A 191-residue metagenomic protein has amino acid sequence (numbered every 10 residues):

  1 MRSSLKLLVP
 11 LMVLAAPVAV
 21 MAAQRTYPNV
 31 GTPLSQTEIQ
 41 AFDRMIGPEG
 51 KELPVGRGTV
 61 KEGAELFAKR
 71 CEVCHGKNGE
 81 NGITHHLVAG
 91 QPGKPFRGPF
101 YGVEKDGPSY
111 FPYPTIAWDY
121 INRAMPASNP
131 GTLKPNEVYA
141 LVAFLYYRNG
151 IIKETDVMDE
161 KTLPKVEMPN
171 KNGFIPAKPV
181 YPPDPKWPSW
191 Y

Functional and structural regions predicted by a protein language model:
M1-V9: Bacterial N-terminal signal peptides that target proteins for export
V9-P17: Bacterial N-terminal signal peptides
V18-A23: Sec/Tat signal peptide C-region and signal peptidase I cleavage site
N29-L66, P126-P130: Electrostatic cytochrome c docking/interface patches
D43, P54-G82, V88-A89, G93: Sequence/structural segment immediately N-terminal to covalent heme-attachment motifs in c-type and related
G47, A68, E72, G76 (+2 more regions): Sec-exported extracytoplasmic/periplasmic mature domains
A64, E80-D119, P126, E160: Gly/Gly-Pro-rich "capping" loops immediately C-terminal to redox-active cysteine motifs in periplasmic/lumenal
L133-Y191: Flexible coil segments in periplasmic/lumen-exposed cytochrome c-class electron-transfer proteins
